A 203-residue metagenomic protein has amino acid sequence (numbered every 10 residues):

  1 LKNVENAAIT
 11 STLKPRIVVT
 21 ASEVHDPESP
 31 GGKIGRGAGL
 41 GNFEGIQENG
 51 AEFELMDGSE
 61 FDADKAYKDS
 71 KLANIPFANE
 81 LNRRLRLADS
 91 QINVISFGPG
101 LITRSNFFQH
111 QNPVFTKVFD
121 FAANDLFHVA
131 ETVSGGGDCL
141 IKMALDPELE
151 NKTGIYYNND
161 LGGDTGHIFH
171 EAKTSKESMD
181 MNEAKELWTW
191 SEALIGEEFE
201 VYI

Functional and structural regions predicted by a protein language model:
L1-F108, Y202: Rossmann-fold NAD(P)H-dependent dehydrogenase/reductase core
N3-V4, D146-L149, E197-E198: Generic structural signal for alpha-helix termini and adjacent loop/cap motifs
E52-D64, F119-N124, I168-K173: Short glycine/proline-rich turn/loop motifs
E60, L101-V133: Alpha-helical membrane-targeting segments
S70, F121-E171, M179-K185: C-terminal helical subdomain
A78, N82, L140-A144, W188 (+1 more regions): Non-transmembrane alpha-helical segments in soluble domains of secreted/periplasmic/extracellular proteins
L87-S90, Q111, P147-K152: Glycine/proline-rich active-site loop of Rossmann-fold NAD(P)-dependent oxidoreductases
T189-I203: C-terminal helix/juxtamembrane-tail motif
